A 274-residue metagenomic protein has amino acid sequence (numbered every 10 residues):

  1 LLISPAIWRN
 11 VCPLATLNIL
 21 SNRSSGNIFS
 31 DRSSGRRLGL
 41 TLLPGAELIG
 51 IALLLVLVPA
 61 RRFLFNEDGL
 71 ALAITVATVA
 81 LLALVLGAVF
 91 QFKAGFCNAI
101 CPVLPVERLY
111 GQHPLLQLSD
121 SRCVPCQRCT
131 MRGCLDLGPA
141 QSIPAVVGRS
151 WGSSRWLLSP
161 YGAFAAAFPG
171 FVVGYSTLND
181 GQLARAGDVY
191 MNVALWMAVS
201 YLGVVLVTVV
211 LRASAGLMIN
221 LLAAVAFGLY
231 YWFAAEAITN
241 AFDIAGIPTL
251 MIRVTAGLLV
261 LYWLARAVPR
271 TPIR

Functional and structural regions predicted by a protein language model:
L1-R132, D136-R274: Non-ligating segments of multi-cofactor redox enzymes
